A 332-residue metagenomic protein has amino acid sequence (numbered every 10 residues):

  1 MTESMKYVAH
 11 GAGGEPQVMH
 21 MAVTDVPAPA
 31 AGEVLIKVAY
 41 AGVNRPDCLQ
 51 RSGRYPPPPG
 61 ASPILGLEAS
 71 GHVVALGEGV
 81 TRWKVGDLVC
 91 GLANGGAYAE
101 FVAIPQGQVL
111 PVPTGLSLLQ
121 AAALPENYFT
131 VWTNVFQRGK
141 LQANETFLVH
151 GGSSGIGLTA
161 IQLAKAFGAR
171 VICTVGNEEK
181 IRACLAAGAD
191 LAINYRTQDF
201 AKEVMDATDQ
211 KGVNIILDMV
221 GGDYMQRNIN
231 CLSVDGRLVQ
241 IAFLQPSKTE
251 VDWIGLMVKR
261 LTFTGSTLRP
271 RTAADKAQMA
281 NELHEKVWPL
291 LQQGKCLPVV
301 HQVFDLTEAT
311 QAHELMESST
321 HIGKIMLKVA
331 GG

Functional and structural regions predicted by a protein language model:
T2-M5, W288, Q293-Q302, T310-G332: C-terminal capping/lid region of NAD(P)-dependent oxidoreductase domains
V18, R82, L88-G151: NAD(P)H dinucleotide-binding glycine-rich loop of Rossmann-like/cofactor-binding domains, especially the beta1-alpha1
D25-G42, R54-G96: Glycine-rich beta-strand-centered segment in the early N-terminal region that forms part of a ligand/cofactor-binding
L88, T146, R170, G236-R237 (+1 more regions): Short glycine-centered segments of the SAM/dcSAM-binding site in methyltransferase folds
C90, L148, I193, I216-L217: N-terminal Rossmann-like NAD(P) cofactor-binding module of classical short-chain dehydrogenase/reductase
A122-L124, Y128-T197: Mid-domain Rossmann-like dinucleotide-binding core that forms the NAD(H)/NADP(H) cofactor-binding site
V175, D223-K295, K328-G332: Glycine-rich phosphate-binding loop and adjacent beta-alpha segment of Rossmann(oid) nucleotide-cofactor-binding
F200-Q210: Short amphipathic alpha-helix with an adjacent loop that forms part of the alpha/beta core around
